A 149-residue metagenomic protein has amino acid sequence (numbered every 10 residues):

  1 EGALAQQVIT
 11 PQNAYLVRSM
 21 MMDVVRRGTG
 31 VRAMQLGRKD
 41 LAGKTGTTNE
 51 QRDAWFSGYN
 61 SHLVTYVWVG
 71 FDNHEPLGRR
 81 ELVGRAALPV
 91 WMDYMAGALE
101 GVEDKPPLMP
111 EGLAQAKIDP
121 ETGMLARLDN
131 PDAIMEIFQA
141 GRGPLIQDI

Functional and structural regions predicted by a protein language model:
E1-T45, N49: A conserved catalytic-loop motif detector
G2-A5, D40-I149: Soluble, non-transmembrane domains of envelope/secretory-pathway proteins that act on or interact with carbohydrate
